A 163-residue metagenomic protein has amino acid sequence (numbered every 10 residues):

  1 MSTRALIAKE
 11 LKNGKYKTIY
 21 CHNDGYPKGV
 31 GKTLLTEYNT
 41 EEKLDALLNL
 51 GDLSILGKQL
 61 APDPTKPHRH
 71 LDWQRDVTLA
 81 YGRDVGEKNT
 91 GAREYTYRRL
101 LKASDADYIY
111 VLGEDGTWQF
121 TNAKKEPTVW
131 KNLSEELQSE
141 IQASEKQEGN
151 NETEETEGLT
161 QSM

Functional and structural regions predicted by a protein language model:
M1-T3, S104: Residues that act as N-cap/strand-start positions at coil-to-secondary-structure junctions
T3, G25-L34: Extracellular/luminal recognition modules and glycoprotein regions
R4-K9: Short beta-strand scaffold segments in enzyme catalytic cores
E10-K15, L112-G116: Short acidic-glycine loop/turn motifs at beta-strand connectors
Y16, Y20, Y108-Y110: Aromatic side chains
T18-G29, E126: Short, solvent-exposed aromatic-acidic interface loops
E37-E152: Low-complexity intrinsically disordered segments
T153-M163: Non-Sec secretion/translocation targeting segments of pathogen effectors
